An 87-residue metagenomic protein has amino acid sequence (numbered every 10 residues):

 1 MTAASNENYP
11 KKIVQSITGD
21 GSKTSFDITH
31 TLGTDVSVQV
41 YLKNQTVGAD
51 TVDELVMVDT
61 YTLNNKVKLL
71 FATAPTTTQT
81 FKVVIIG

Functional and structural regions predicted by a protein language model:
T2-G87: Extracellular attachment/recognition segments
